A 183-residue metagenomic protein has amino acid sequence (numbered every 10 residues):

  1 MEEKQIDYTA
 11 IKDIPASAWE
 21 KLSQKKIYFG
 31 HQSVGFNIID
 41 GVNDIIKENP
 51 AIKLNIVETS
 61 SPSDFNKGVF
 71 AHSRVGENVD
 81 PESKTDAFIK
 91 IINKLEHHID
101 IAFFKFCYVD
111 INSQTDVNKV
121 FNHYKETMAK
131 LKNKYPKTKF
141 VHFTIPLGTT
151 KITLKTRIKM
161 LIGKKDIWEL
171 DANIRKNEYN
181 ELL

Functional and structural regions predicted by a protein language model:
M1-I52: N-terminal module-boundary/linker segments of secreted carbohydrate-active enzymes
A10-I14, E82-N93, K125-T127, P146: Alpha-helical scaffolding within the catalytic cores of extracellular/periplasmic polymer-degrading hydrolases
S23-K26, P50-N55, H97-A102, N133-V141: Loop/turn elements at helix/coil->beta-strand transitions in domains of secreted/extracellular proteins
Q32-F36, E82, Q114-N122, L170-N177: Soluble non-cytosolic domains of exported or imported proteins
V34-T115: Conserved SGNH/GDSL esterase-like catalytic core that processes O-acyl groups on lipids and polysaccharides
L95-D100, Y135-I162: A structural motif
Y124-A129, N180-L183: Generic structural signal for well-ordered alpha-helices, preferentially at hydrophobic/aromatic core positions
T150-L183: Substrate-gating cap/lid alpha-helix
